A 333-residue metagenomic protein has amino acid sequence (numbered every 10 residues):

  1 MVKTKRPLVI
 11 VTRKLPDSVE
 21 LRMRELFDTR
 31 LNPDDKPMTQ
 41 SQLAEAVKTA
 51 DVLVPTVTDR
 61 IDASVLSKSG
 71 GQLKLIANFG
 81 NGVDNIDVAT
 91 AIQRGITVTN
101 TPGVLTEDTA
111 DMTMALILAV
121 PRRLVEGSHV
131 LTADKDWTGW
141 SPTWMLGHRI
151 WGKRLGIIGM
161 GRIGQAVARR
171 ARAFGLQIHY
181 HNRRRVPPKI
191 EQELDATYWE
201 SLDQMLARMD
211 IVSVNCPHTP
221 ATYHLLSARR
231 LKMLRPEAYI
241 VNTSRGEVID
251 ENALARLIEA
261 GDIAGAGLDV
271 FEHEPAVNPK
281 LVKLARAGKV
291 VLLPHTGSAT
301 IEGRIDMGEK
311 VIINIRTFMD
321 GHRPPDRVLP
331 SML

Functional and structural regions predicted by a protein language model:
M1-T99, A207, S227-R229, M233: An N-terminal-biased, well-structured beta-alpha scaffold segment characteristic of Rossmann-like dinucleotide-binding
T12, G156-I158: Conserved N-terminal Rossmann-fold NAD(P)-binding element of oxidoreductases
F27, I96, A196-T197, K289-V291: Short, conserved active-site loop motifs that form the nucleotide-linked donor/cofactor pocket
K48, I61-V65, R184-V282: Rossmann-like adenosine-cofactor binding region
V98, E237, T243-L333: Rossmann-like dinucleotide-binding domain for NAD(H)/NADP(H)
P102-R154, A166-R169, Y180-R183, D326-R327: Phosphate-binding beta-alpha-beta segment of Rossmann-like dinucleotide-binding domains, i.e., the NAD(P)
I163: Hydrophobic/small residue at the entry helix of a nucleotide-binding pocket
A168, R172, I258-E259: Gly/Ala-rich phosphate-binding loop of Rossmann-like dinucleotide-binding domains, activating on the conserved
